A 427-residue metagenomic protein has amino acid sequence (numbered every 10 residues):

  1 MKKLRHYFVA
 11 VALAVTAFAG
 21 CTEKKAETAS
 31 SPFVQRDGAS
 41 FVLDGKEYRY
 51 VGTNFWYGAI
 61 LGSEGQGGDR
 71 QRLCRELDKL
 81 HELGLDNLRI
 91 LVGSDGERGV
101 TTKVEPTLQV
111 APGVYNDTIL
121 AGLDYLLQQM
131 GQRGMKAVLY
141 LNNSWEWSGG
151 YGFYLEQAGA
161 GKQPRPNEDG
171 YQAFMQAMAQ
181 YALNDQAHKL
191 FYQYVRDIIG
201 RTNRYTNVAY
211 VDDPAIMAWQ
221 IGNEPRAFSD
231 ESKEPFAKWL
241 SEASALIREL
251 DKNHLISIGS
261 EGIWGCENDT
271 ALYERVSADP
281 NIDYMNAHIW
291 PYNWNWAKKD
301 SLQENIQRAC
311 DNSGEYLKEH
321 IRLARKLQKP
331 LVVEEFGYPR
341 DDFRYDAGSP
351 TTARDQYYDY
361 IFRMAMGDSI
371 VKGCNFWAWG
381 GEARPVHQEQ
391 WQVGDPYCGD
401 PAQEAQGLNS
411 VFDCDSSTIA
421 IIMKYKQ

Functional and structural regions predicted by a protein language model:
M1-F8: Bacterial N-terminal signal peptides that target proteins for export
V9-A10, T16: Classical Sec-dependent N-terminal signal peptides that target proteins to the secretory pathway
L13-A14, P112: Extended rod-forming repeat segments used as scaffolds/tethers
F18-G20: C-terminal motif of bacterial Sec signal peptides marking the signal peptidase cleavage site
T22-A26: Bacterial lipoprotein signal-peptidase II cleavage site
S31-K299, Q303-L331, F336-K426: Active-site mouth of glycoside hydrolases
